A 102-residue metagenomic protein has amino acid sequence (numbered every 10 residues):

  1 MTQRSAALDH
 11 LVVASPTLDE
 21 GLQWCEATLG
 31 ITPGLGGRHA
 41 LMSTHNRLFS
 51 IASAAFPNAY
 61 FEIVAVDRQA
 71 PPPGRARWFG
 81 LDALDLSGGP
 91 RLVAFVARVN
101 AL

Functional and structural regions predicted by a protein language model:
M1-L8, V13-T32, I51-L102: Glyoxalase I/VOC metalloenzyme domain signal
T32-A40: Conserved catalytic-core motifs of GNAT/GCN5-like acyltransferases
L41-H45: Short acidic/glycine-enriched loop/turn segments that link adjacent beta-strands
N46-S50: Charged, often glycine-rich, active-site loop that binds/positions anionic groups
